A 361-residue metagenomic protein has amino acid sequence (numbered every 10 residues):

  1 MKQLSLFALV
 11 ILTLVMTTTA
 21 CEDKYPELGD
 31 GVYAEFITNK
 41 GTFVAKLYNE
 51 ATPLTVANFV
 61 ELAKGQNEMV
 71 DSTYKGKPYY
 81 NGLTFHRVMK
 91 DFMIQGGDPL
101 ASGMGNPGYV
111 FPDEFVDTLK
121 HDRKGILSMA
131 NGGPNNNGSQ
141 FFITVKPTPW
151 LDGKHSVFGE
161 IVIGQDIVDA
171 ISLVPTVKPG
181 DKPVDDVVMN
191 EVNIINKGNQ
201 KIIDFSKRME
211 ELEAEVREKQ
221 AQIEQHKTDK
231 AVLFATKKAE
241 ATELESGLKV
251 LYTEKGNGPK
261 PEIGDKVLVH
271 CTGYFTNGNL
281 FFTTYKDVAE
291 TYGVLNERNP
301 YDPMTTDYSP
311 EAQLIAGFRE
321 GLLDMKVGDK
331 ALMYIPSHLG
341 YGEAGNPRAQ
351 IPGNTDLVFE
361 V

Functional and structural regions predicted by a protein language model:
M1-A8: Bacterial N-terminal signal peptides that target proteins for export
L14-V15, D98: Hydrophobic alpha-helical membrane context
M16-A20: C-terminal motif of bacterial Sec signal peptides marking the signal peptidase cleavage site
C21-E360: Cross-family detector of peptidyl-prolyl cis-trans isomerase
